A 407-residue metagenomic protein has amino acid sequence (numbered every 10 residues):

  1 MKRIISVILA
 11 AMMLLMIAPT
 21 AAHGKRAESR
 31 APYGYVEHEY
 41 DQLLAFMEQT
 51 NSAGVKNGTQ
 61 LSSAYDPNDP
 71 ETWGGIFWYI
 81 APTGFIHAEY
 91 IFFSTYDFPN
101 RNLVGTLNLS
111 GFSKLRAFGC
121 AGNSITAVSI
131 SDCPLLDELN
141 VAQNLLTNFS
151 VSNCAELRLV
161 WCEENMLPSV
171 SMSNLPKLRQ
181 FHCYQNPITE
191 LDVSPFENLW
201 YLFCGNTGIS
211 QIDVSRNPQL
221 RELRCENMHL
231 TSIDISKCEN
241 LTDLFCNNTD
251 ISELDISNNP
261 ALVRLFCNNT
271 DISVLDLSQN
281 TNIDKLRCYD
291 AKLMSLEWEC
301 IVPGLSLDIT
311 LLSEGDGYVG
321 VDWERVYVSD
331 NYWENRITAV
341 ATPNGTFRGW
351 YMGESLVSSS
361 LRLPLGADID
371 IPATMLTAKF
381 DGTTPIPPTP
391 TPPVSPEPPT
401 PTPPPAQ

Functional and structural regions predicted by a protein language model:
I4-I8, M13, P19-A117, P134 (+10 more regions): N-terminal capping/linker segments that flank leucine-rich repeat
E89-F93, F118-C120, D137-V141, V160-C162 (+6 more regions): Conserved hydrophobic beta-strand positions in leucine-rich repeat
R101-N102, N123, N144, N165 (+6 more regions): Consensus "Asn ladder" position of solenoid repeat domains
T106-L107, V128, F149, V170-M172 (+6 more regions): Canonical leucine-rich repeat
S306-L311, S360-P385: Conserved "repeat-terminator" motif of extracellular CCP/Sushi domains
L307, S329-R336: Short coil/turn motif common to extracellular beta-sandwich-like domains
W333-R362: Surface-exposed interfaces of beta-sheet-rich extracellular modules
T383-Q407: Ser/Thr/Gly/Pro-rich low-complexity, disordered linker/stalk segments of secreted and cell-surface proteins
